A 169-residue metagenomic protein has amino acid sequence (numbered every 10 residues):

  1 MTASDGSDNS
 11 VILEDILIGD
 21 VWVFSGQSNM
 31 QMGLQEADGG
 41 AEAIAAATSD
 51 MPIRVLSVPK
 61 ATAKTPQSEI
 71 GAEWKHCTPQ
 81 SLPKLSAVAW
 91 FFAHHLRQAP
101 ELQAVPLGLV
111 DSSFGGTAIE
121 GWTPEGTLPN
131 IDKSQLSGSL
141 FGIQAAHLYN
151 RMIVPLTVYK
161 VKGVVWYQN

Functional and structural regions predicted by a protein language model:
M1-N169: Cell-envelope and extracellular/periplasmic
